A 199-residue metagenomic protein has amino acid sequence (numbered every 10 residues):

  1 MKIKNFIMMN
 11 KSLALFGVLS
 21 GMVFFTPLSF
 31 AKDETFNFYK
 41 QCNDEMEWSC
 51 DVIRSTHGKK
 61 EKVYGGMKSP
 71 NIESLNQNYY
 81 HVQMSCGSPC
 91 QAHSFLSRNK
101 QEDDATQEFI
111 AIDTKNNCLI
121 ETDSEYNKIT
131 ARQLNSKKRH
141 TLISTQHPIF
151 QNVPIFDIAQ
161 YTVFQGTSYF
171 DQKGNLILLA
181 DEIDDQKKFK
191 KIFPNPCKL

Functional and structural regions predicted by a protein language model:
K2-F16: Bacterial N-terminal signal peptides that target proteins for export
V18-L19, S29: Cleavable N-terminal signal peptides
S29-G87: Terminal domain-start segments
E34-Q41, N76-G87, K115-E125, F164-D181: Short beta-strand elements that form the blades of beta-propeller/WD-repeat-like and other beta-sheet-rich scaffold
S49-V63, S88-A105, T130-Q151, D184-L199: Surface-exposed loop/turn elements that mediate protein-protein interactions on large endomembrane-trafficking
G65-E73, A105-N117, N152-I155, A159-T167: Repeated scaffold domains used in trafficking and secretory/extracellular systems, primarily beta-propellers
R98-I129: Long amphipathic alpha-helical segments
